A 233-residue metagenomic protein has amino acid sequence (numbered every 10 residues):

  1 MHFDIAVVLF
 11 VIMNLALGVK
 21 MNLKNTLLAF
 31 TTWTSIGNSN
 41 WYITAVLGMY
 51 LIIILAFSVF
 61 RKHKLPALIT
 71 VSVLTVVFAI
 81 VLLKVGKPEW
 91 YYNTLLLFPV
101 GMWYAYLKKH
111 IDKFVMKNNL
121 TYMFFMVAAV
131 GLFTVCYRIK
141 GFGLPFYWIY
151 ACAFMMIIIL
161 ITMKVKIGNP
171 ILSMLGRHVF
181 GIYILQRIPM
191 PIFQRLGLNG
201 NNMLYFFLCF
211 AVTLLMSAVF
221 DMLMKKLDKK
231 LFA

Functional and structural regions predicted by a protein language model:
M1-S35, M49, F114-F125, M174-I184 (+3 more regions): Transmembrane alpha-helical segments and their boundary/interface "anchor" motifs in multi-pass integral membrane
L9, K24-T34, Y50-V59, F78-K84 (+3 more regions): Short juxtamembrane and helix-loop transition motifs at transmembrane-helix boundaries in membrane proteins
I12, F125-K230: Alpha-helical transmembrane segments of multi-pass integral membrane proteins
L17-G18, R61, L82-G86, Q194 (+1 more regions): Short helix-capping/hinge motifs at transmembrane helix termini and TM-loop junctions
F30-A45, V81-V100, L132-I157, N202-F207: Interfacial loop-to-helix transition and helix-capping segments at the boundaries of transmembrane helices
S35-W41, V59-P66, P88, F114-N118 (+1 more regions): Short, amphipathic, aromatic/basic-enriched membrane-interface segments that mark the entry/exit of transmembrane
Y50-L74, W103-M123, L198: Solvent-exposed interhelical
I80-K87, Y104-F114, I159-I167, P189 (+1 more regions): Juxtamembrane membrane-interface segments at transmembrane alpha-helix termini
